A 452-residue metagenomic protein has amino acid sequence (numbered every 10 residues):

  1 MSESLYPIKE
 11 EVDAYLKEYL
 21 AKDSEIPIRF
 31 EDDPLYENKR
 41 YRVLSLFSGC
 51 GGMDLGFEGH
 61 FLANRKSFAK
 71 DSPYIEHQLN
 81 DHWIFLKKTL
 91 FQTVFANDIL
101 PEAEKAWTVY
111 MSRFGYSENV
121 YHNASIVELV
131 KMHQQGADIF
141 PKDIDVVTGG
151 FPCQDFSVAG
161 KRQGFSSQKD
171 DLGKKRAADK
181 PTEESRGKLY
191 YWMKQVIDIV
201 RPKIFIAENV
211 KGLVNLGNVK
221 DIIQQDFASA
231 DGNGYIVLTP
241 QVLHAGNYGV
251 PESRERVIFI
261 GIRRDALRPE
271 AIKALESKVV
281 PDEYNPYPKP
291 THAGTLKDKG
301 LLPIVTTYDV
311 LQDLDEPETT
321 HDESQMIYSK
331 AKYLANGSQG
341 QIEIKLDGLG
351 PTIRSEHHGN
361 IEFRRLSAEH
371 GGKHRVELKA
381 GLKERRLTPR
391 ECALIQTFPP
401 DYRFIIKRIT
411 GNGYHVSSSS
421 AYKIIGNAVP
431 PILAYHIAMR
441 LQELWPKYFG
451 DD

Functional and structural regions predicted by a protein language model:
M1-Y19, D23-E25, R29, Y41 (+1 more regions): C-terminal target-recognition/interaction regions appended to catalytic cores
L5-R201, K211-G217, D221: Core alpha/beta nucleotide-donor-binding catalytic domains of modification enzymes
G51-M53, Q154-F156, A266-R268, E356-L366 (+1 more regions): Short, acidic Gly/Pro/Ser/Thr-rich loop/turn segments
L55, P101-V109, D221, Q225 (+3 more regions): A broad, structural surface signal
L129-I144, Q154, V158-G350: Class I S-adenosyl-L-methionine
T148-G149, A207, R354-S355: Redox-cofactor binding/interface segments in oxidoreductases and associated redox assembly factors
F151-P152, P202, P251, P399 (+1 more regions): Proline-centered helix-kink/hinge sites
